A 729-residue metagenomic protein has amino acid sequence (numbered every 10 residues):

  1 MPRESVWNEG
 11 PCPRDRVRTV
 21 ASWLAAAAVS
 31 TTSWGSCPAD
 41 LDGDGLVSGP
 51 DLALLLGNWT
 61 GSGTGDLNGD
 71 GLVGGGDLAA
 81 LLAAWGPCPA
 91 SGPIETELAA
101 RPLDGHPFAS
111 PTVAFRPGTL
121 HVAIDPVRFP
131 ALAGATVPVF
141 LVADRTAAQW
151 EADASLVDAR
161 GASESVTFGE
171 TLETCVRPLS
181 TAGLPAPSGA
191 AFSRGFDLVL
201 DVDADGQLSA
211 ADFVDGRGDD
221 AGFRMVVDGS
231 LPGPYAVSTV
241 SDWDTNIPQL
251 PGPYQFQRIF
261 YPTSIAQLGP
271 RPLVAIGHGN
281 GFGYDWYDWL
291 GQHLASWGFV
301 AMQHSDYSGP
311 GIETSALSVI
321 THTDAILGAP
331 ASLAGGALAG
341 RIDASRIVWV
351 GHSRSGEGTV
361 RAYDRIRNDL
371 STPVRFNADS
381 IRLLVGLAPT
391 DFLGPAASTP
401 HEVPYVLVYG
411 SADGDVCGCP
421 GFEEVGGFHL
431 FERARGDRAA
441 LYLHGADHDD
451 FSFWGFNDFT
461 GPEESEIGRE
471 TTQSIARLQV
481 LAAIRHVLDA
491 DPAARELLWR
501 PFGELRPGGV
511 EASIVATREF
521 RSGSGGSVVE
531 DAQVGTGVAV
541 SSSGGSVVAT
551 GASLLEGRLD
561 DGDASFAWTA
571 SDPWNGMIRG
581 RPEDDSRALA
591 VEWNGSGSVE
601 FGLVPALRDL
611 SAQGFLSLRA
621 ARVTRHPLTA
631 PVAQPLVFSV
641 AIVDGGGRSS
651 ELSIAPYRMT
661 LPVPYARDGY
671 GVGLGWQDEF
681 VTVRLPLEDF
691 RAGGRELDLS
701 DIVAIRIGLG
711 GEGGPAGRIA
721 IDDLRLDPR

Functional and structural regions predicted by a protein language model:
A25-S91: Cellulosome-associated attachment modules in secreted, modular CAZymes
D40-S48, L67-G74, S180-A186, V202-G222 (+1 more regions): Acidic, glycine-anchored loop motifs typical of Ca2+
T96-D125, P130, A135, F140-P185 (+3 more regions): Short conserved active-site loop signatures built around small residues
G134, T171-P185, A190, G445-D449 (+3 more regions): Alpha/beta-hydrolase-fold serine-hydrolase catalytic core, especially in secreted/extracellular enzymes
A147-A154, E592-G694, G710-P728: Extracellular ligand-binding interfaces
S264-P270, T314-E357: Gly/Ser-rich "nucleophile elbow"/oxyanion-hole loop immediately N-terminal to the catalytic nucleophile in hydrolases
G269-G279: Short beta-strand element of the alpha/beta-hydrolase
P400-T472: Active-site-adjacent alpha-helix of alpha/beta-hydrolase-fold enzymes
